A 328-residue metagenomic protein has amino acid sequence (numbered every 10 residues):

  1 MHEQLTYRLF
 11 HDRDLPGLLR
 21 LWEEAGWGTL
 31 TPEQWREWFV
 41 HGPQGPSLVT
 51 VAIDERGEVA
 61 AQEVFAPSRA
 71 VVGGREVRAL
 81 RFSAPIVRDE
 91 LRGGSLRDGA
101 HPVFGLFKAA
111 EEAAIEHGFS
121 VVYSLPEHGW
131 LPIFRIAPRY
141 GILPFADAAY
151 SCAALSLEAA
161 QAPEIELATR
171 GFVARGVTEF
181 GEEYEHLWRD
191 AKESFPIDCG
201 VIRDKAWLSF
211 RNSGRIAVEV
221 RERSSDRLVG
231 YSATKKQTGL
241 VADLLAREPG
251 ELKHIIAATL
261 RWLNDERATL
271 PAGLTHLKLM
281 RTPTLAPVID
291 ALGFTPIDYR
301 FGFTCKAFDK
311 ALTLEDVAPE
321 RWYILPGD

Functional and structural regions predicted by a protein language model:
H2, W38, L48, P67 (+4 more regions): Active-site/acyl-donor-binding loops of N-acyltransferases
F10-G73, V77, I115-H117, W130-L244: Amide-forming acyltransferase catalytic core, primarily the GNAT-like/NAT-type and related acyltransferase folds
Q44, P102-L106, P126: Short, glycine/acidic-rich beta->alpha junctions
E76-G94, Q237-P249: Conserved acetyl-CoA binding element of GNAT-fold acetyltransferases
A84-E112, G250-N264: Conserved acetyl-CoA-binding loop-helix of GNAT-fold acetyltransferases
H101, T178-G181, P283: Serine-centered coil/turn micro-motif
E111-E116, M280: N-terminal export/targeting signals for secretion/compartment entry
